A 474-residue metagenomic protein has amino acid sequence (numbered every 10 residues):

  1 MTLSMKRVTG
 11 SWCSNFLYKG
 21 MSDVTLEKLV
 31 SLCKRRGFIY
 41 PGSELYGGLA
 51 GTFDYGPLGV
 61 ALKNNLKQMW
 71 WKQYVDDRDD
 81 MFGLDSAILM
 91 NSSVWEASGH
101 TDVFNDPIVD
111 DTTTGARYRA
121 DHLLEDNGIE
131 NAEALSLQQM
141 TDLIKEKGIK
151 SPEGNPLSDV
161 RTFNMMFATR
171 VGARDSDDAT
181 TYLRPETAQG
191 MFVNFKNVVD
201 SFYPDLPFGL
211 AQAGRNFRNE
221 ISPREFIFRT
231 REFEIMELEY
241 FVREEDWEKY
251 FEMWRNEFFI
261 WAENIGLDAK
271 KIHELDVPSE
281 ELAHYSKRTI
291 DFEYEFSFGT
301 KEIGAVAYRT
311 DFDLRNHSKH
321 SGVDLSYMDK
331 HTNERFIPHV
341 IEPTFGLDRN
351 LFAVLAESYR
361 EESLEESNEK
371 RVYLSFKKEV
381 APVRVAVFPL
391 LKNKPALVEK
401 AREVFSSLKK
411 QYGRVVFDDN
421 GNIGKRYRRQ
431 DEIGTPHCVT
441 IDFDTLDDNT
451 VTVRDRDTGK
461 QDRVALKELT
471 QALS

Functional and structural regions predicted by a protein language model:
M1-G20: N-terminal amphipathic/basic-hydrophobic helices that include classical n-h-c signal peptides and signal-anchor
S14-S474: NTP/phosphate- and nucleic-acid-binding module
